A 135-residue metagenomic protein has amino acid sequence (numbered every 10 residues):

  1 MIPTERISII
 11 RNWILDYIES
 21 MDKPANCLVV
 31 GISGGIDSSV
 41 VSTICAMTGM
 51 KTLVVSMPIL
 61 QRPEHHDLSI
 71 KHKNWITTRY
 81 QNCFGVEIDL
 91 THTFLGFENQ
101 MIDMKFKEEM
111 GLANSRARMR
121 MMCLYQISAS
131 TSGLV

Functional and structural regions predicted by a protein language model:
M1-V135: ATP-dependent adenylation/nucleotidyltransferase module used to activate substrates
